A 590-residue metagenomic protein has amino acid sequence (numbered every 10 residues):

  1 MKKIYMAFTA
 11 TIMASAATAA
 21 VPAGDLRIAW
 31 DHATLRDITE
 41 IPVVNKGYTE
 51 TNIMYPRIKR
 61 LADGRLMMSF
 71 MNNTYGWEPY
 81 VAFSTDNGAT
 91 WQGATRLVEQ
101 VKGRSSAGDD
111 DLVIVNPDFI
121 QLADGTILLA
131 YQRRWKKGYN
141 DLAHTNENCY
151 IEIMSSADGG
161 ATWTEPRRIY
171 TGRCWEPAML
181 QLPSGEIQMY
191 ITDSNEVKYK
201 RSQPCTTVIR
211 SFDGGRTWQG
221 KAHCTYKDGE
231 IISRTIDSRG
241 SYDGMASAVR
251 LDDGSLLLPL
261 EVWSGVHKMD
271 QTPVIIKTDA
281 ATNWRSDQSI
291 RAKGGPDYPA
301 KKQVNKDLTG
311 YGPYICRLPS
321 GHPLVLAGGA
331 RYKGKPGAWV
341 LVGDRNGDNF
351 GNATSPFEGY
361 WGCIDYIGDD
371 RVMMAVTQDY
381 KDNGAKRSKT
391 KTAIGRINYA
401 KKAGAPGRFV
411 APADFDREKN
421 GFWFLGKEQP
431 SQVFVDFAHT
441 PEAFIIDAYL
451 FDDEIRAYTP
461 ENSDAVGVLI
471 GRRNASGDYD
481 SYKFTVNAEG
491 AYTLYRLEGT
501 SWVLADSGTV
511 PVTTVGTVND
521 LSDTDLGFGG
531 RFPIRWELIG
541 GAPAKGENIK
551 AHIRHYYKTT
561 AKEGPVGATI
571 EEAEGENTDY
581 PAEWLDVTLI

Functional and structural regions predicted by a protein language model:
M1-I4: Positively charged n-region of N-terminal signal peptides that target proteins for export
A7-S15: Bacterial N-terminal signal peptides
V21-K402: Asp-box/BNR beta-propeller blade signature and adjacent active/binding-site loops in extracellular glycan-interacting
E50, A413-D436: An N-terminal domain-cap segment
G294, R456-D525: Extracellular/luminal beta-rich ligand-recognition and adhesion surfaces characterized by aromatic-Gly/Pro-enriched
K402-A413, E461-L494, I539-I590: Acidic/polar low-complexity flexible segments
A443-D452, G529-W536: Short, well-ordered beta-strand segments enriched in hydrophobic/aromatic residues
D523-A544: Surface-exposed interaction patches
